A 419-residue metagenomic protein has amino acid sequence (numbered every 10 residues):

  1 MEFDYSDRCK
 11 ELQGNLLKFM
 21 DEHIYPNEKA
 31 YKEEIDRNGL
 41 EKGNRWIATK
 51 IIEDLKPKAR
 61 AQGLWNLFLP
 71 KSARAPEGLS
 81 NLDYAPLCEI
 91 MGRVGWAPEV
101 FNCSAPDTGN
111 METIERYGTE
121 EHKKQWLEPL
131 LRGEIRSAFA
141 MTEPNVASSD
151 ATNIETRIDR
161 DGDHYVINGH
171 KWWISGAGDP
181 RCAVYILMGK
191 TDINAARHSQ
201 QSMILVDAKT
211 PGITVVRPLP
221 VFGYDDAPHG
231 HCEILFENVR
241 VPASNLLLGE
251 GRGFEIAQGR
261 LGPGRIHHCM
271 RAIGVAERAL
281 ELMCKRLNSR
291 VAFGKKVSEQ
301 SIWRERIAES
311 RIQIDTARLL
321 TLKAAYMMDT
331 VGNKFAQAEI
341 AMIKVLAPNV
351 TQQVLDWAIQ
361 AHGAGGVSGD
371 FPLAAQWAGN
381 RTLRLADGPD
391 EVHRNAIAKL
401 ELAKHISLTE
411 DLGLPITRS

Functional and structural regions predicted by a protein language model:
M1-G95, C103-S104, Y117-H122, P129-E134 (+4 more regions): Alpha-helical interface subdomain recognition
A75-L79, S148, I213-V215, N245-E250: Cytochrome P450 core scaffold surrounding the K-helix E-X-X-R motif and the conserved "meander" helix-loop region
M111-Y117, F139-A140, N194: Flexible, glycine-rich active-site loops centered on histidine and acidic residues that chelate a metal or position
G133-T142: A short, Trp-centered hydrophobic/proline-enriched beta-strand micro-motif
N145-S149, G176-P180, I193-A195, F222-G230: Short Gly/Pro-enriched turn/cap motifs at secondary-structure boundaries
N153, K209-R240: Flexible, small-/acidic-enriched active-site or ligand-binding loops
E155-R157: Short, surface-exposed charged micro-motifs
D163-H164, N168-V216: A short core secondary-structure module
